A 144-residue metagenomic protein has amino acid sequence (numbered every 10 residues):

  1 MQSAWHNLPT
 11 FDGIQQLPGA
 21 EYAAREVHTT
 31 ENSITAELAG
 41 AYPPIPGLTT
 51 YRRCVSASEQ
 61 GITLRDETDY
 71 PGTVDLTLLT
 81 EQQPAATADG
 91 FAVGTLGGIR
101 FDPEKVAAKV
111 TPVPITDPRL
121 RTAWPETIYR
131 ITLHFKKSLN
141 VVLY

Functional and structural regions predicted by a protein language model:
M1-Y144: CBM-like, beta-strand-rich accessory domains located in the C-terminal region of large, secreted polysaccharide-active
